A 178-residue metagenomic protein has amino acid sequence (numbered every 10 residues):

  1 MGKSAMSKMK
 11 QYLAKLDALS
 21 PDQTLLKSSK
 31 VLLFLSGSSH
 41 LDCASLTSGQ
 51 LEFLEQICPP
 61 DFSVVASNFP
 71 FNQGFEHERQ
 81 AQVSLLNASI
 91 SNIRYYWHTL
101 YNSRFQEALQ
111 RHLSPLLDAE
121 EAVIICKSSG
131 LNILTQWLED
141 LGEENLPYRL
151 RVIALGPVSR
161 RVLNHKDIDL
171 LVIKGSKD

Functional and structural regions predicted by a protein language model:
G2-Y12, A18-A119: Active-site catalytic motif of lipid deacylating hydrolases and related acyltransferases
M6-L16, L54, I90, K127 (+3 more regions): Intrinsically disordered, low-complexity regions
R104-D178: Serine-dependent carboxylesterase/thioesterase catalytic core of lipase-like alpha/beta-hydrolase/SGNH enzymes
